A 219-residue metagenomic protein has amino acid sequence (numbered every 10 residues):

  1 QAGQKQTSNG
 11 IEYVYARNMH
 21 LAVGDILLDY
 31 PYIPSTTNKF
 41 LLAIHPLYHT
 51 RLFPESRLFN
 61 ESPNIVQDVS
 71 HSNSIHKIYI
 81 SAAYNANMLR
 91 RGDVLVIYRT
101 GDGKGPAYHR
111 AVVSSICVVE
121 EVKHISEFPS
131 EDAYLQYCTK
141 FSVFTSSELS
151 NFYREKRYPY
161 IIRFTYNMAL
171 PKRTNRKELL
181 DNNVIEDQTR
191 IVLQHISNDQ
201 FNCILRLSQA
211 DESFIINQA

Functional and structural regions predicted by a protein language model:
Q1-N60, N64, D68-S70, V122-A219: Contiguous surface segments at macromolecular interaction interfaces
S35, R90-G92, V112: Short gly/pro-enriched beta-turn/loop segments at secondary-structure junctions
V69-S81: Short, structured beta-strand/loop micro-motifs enriched in basic residues and often containing a Trp
A82-A83, A107: Short, solvent-exposed loop/turn positions at domain surfaces that link secondary-structure elements or cap domain
N85-K104: Short coil-to-beta transition motif at edge beta-strands of beta-rich domains
D93, V113-S115, Y160: A generic structural signal for short beta-strands and their flanking turns/coil linkers
G101-K104, E120-S126: Short, catalytically relevant binding-site loops at active-site mouths
Y108-V122: Short beta-strand-centered aromatic/proline hotspots
